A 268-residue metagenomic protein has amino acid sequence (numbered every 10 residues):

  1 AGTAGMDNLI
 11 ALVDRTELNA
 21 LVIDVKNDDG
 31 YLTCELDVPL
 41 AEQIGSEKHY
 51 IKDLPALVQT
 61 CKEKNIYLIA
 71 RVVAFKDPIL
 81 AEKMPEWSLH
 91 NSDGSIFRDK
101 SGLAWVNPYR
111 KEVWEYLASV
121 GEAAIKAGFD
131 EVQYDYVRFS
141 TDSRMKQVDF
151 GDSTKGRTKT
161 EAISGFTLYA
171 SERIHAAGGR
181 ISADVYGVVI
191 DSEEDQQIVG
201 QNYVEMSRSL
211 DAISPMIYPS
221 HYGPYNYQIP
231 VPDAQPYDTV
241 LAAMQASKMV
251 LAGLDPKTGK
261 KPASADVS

Functional and structural regions predicted by a protein language model:
A1, D37-I51, S101-E115, S153-E161 (+1 more regions): The substrate-binding groove and active-site-proximal loops of carbohydrate-active enzymes, especially glycoside
A1, F75-K126: Active-site-adjacent "subsite" loops/lids of carbohydrate-active enzymes
G2-R15, E42-N65, K159-L168, L241-Q245: Aromatic- and glycine-enriched glycan-recognition loops and surfaces that form the carbohydrate-binding subsites
G5-Y31, A123-Q133, R208-A212: Catalytic domains of carbohydrate-active enzymes, especially glycoside hydrolases
T16-I51, T141-V148: Aromatic-lined carbohydrate-binding/catalytic grooves of carbohydrate-active enzymes
A20-V25, K52-F97, E131-Y134: Glycine-rich, aromatic-flanked loop segments that form ligand/cofactor-binding clefts across common enzyme folds
D37, P78-W87, D130-T158: Active-site-proximal loop/short-helix segments that contain or immediately flank catalytic acid/base residue(s)
S143, S153-V185, V189-E193, Q197-S268: Glycoside hydrolase catalytic-domain groove-lining segments
